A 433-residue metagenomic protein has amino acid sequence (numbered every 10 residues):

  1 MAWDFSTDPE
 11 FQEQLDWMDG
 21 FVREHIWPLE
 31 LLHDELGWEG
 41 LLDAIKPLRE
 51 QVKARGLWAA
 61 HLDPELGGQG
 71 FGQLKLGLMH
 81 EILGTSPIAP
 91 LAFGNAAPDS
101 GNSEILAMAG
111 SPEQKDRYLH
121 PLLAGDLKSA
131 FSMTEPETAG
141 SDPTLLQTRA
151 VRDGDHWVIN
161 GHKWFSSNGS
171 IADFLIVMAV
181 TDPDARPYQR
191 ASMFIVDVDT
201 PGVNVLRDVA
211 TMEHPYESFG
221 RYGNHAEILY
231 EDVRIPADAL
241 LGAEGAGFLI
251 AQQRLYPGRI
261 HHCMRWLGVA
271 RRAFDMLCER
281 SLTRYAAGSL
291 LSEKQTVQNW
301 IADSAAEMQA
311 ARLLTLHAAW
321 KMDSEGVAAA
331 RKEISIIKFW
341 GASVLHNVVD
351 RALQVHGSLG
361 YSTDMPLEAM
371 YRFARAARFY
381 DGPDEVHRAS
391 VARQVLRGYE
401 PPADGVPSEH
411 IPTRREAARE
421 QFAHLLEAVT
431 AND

Functional and structural regions predicted by a protein language model:
M1-G94, Q114-P121, V395-D433: Amphipathic, small/basic residue-rich leader segments at the start of a protein or domain
W3-S6, F71, F93-G94, Q114 (+4 more regions): FAD-binding core of flavoproteins
E24, P28, L57, Q69 (+3 more regions): Alpha-helix capping/hinge segments and adjacent helical runs
E30-E39, C278-S292, A305-W340, L353-Y361: C-terminal helix-coil-helix/basic helical segment that borders enzyme active sites and/or dimer interfaces and provides
D238-L255, R280-K294, S358-A369: Conserved catalytic-core motifs characterized by acidic clusters
P257, M264, Q295-A305, S335-K338: Extended, low-aromatic, Leu/Ala- and acidic/polar-enriched alpha-helical coiled-coil segments that form the periplasmic
